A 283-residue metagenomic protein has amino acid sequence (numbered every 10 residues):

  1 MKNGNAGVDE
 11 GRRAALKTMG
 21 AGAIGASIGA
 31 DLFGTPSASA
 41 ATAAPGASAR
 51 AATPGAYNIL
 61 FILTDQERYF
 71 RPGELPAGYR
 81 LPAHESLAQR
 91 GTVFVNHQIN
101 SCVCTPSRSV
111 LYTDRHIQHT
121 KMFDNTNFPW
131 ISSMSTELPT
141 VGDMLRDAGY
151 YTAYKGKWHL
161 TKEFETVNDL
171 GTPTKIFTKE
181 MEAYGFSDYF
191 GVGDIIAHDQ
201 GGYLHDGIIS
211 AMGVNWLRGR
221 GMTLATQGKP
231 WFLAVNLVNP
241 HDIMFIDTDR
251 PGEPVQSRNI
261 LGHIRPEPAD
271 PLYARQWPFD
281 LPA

Functional and structural regions predicted by a protein language model:
N3-V8, A14-S37, A41: N-terminal export signals
G46-V95, S101: Active-site-proximal N-terminal segment of extracellular/periplasmic enzymes that hydrolyze or transfer
A51-Y57, Q66-G78, T223-K229, L237-A283: Active-site-proximal cap/lid insertion segments
P54-G55, A77-L81, Q98-V103, F128-L138 (+1 more regions): A short beta-strand-to-alpha-helix junction
G55-N58, T92-V95, A148-Y151, G228-W231 (+1 more regions): Loop/turn elements at helix/coil->beta-strand transitions in domains of secreted/extracellular proteins
E74-Y79, G91-T113, Y154-E165, N236-H241: Short, solvent-exposed turn/loop segments enriched in Gly/Ser/Thr/Pro and often Arg
V110-W231, I243-G262: Catalytic-site neighborhoods of secreted/periplasmic enzymes that process anionic sulfate/phosphate groups
